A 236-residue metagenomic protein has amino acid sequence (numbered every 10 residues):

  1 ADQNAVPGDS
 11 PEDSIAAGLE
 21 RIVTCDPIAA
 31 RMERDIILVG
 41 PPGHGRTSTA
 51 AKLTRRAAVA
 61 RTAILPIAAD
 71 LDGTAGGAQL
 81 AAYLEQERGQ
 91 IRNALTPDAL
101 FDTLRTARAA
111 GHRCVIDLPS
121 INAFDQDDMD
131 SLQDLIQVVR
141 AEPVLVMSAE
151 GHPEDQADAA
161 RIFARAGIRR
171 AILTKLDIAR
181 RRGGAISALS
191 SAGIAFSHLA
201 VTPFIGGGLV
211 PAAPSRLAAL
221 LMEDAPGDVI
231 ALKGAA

Functional and structural regions predicted by a protein language model:
A1-E33: Extreme N-terminal, non-catalytic leader segments that precede Walker-type/kinase nucleotide-binding cores
I37, R113-D117, V144-V146, I172: Structural motif
V39-P42, I64-A75, Q86-S131: Switch II (G3) loop of P-loop NTPases
R46: Conserved lysine of the Walker
T49, L53, Q79: Hydrophobic positions on the alpha1 helix immediately C-terminal to the Walker A/P-loop
L65, R140-M147, A164-G207: Conserved beta-strand/loop subsegment of P-loop NTPase cores
P119-Q126, V139-Q156, A179: Conserved Switch II/interswitch segment of TRAFAC-class P-loop GTPases
L189-A236: NTP-binding/hydrolysis catalytic cores, primarily Walker-type P-loop NTPases
